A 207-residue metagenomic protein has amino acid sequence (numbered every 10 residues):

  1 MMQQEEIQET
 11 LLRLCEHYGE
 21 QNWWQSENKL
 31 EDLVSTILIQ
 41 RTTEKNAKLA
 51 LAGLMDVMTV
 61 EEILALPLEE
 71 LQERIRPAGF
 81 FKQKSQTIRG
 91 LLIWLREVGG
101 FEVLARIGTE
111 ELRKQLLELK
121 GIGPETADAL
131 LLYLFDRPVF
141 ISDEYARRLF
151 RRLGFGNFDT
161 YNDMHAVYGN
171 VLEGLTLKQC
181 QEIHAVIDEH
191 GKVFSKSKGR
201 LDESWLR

Functional and structural regions predicted by a protein language model:
Q4-R207: Catalytic cores of DNA base-excision repair glycosylases
